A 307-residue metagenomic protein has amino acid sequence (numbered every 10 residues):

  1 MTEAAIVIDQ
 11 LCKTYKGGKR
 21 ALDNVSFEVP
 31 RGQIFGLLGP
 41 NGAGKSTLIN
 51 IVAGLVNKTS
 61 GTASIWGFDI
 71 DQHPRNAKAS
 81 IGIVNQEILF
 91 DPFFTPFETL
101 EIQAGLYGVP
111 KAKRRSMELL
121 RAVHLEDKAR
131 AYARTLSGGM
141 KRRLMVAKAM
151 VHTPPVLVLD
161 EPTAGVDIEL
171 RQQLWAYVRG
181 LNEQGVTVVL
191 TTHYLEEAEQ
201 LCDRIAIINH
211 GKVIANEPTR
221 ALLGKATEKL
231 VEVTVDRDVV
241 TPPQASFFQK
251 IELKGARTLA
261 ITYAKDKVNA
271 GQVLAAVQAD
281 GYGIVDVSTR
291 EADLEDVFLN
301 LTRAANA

Functional and structural regions predicted by a protein language model:
T2-I8, C12-N24, R31, P74: A short, flexible loop at the N-terminus of ABC-type nucleotide-binding domains that lies
E101, G105-K128: Conserved ABC ATPase "signature" region
Y132-L136: Conserved ABC ATPase signature
T153: Conserved catalytic motifs of ABC-family nucleotide-binding domains
L157-D160: Catalytic Walker B motif of ABC-type/P-loop ATPase nucleotide-binding domains
W175-A264: ABC transporter nucleotide-binding domain
E228-L301, A307: Short, charged/small-residue-rich alpha-helical element at the C-terminal edge of ABC transporter nucleotide-binding
